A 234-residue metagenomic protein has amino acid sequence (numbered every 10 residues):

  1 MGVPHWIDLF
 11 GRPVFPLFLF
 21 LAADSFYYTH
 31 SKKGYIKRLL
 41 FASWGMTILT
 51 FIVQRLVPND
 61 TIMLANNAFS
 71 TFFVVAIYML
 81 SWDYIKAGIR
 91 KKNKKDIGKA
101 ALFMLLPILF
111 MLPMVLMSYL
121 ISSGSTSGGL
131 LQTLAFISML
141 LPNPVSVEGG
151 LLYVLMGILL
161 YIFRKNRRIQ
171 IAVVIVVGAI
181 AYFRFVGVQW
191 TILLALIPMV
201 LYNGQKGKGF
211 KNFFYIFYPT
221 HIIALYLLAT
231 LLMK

Functional and structural regions predicted by a protein language model:
M1-K234: Alpha-helical transmembrane segments and their immediate juxtamembrane cytosolic regions
